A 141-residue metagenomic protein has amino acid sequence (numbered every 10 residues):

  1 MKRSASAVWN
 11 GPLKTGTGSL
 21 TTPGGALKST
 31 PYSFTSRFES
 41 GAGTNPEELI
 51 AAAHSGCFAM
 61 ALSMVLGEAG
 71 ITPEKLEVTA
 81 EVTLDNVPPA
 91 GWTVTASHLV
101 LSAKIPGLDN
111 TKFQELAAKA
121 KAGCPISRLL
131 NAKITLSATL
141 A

Functional and structural regions predicted by a protein language model:
M1-A52, A59-A141: Extended beta-strand/beta-hairpin segments
